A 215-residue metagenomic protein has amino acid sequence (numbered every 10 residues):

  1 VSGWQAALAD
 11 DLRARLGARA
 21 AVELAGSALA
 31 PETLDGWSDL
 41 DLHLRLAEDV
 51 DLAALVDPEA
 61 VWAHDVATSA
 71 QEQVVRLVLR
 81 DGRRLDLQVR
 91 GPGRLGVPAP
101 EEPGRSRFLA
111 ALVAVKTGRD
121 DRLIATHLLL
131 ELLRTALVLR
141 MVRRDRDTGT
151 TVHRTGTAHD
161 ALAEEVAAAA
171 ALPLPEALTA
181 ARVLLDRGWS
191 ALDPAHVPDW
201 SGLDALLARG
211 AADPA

Functional and structural regions predicted by a protein language model:
V1-G17, A25-W37, H43-L87: Metal-dependent nucleotidyltransferase catalytic core
P31-E32, A99-E101: Short beta-strand/turn micro-motifs at beta-sheet edges
S38-D39, L132: Generic secondary-structure boundary signal with a strong preference for alpha-helix termini
Q88-V89, H127: Short clusters of small/polar residues that mark proteolytic maturation junctions
V89-G91, L137: Generic secondary-structure microfeatures
G91-P100: A short, charged helix-loop
P100-A215: Conserved nucleotidyltransferase catalytic core and NTase-mimicking acidic/glycine-rich helix/loop elements in nucleic
